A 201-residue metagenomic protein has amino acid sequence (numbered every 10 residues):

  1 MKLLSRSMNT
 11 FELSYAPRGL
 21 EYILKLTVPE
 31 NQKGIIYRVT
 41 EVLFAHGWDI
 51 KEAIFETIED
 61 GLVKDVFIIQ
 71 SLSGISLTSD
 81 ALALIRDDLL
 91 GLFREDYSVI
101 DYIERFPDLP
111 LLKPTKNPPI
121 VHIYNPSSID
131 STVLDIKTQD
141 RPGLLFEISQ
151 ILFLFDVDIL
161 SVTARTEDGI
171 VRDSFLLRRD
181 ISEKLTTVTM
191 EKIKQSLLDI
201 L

Functional and structural regions predicted by a protein language model:
M1-L201: Regulatory modules associated with amino-acid/nitrogen control
